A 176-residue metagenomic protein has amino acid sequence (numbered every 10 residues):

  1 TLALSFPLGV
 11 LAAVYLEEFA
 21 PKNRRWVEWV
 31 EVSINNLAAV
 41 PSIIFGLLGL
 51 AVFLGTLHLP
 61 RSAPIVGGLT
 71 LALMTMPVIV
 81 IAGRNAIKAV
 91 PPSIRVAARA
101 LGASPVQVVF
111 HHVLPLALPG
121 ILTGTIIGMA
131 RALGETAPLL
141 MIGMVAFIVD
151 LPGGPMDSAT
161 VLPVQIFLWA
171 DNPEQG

Functional and structural regions predicted by a protein language model:
L2, A82-G83, P91, P105-G143: Transmembrane alpha-helices
L2-V14, E18, I43, L47 (+2 more regions): Hydrophobic positions within alpha-helical transmembrane segments of bacterial inner-membrane proteins
L8-G49, I81-A82: Cytoplasmic-entry segments and transmembrane alpha-helices of multi-pass inner-membrane transporters
A13-E18, A51-G55, N85, R131 (+3 more regions): Transmembrane helix-loop junction
L16, A20-E31, P91, R95-T123: Amphipathic cytosolic juxtamembrane alpha-helices at the membrane-cytosol interface of multi-pass membrane transporters
E17-E18, N36, S42, G68 (+4 more regions): Mobile, glycine-rich extracellular loop/lid and propeptide segments that shape or gate substrate/ligand access
I34-L71: Generic hydrophobic transmembrane alpha-helix motif, especially the helices
L139-G176: Interhelical loop and adjacent transmembrane-helix boundary motif in polytopic membrane transport permeases
